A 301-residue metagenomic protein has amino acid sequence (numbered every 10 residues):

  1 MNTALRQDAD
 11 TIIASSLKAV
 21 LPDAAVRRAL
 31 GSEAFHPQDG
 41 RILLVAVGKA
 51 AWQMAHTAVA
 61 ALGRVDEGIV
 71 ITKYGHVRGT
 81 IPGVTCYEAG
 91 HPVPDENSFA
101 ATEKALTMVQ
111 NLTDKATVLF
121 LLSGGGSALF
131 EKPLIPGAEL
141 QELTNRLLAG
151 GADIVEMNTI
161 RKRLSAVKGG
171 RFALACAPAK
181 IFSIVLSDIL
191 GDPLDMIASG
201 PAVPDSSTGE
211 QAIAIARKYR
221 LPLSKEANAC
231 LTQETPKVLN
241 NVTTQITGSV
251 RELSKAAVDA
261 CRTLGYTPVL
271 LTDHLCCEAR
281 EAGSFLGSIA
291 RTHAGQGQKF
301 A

Functional and structural regions predicted by a protein language model:
M1-R41, V45-A46, Q53, V77 (+3 more regions): N-terminal amphipathic/basic leader segments beginning at the initiator methionine
V45-V47, I69-T72, L119-G124, S183-I189 (+2 more regions): Short beta-strand segments
T57-E67, G83-C86, L106, Q110 (+3 more regions): A glycine- and small-aliphatic-rich helix-loop capping segment at beta-alpha/alpha-beta transitions that lines
T72-K115, V155-E156, I160-R161: Glycine-rich oxoanion-binding loops at beta->alpha junctions
P136-P222, E234: Internal gly/pro-rich beta-alpha loop/helix module that stabilizes soluble enzyme cofactors or their anionic handles
C176-F182, P204-F285, I289-A294: Accessory alpha-helical/coil subdomains and C-terminal extensions that flank or cap enzyme catalytic cores
T292, Q298-A301: Conserved mixed alpha/beta catalytic, RNA-binding, or beta-rich assembly cores of soluble enzyme, regulatory
